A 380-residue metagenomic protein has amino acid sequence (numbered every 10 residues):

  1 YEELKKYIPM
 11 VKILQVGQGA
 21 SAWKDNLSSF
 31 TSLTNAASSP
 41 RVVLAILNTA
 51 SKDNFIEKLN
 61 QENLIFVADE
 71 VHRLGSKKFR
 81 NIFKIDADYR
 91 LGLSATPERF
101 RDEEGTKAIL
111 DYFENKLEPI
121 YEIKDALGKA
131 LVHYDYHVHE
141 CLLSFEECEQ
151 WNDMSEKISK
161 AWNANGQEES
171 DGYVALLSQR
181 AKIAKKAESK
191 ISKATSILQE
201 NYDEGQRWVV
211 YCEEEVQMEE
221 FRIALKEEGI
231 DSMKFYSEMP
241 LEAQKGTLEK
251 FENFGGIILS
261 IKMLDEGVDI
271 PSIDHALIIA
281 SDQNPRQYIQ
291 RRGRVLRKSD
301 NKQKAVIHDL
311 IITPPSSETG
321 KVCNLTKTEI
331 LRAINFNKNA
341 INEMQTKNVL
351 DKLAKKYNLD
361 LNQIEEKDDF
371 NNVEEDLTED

Functional and structural regions predicted by a protein language model:
Y1-W23: Conserved helix-turn-beta segment of the N-terminal RecA-like "Helicase ATP-binding" lobe in SF1/SF2 helicases
S21-A36, F55, R207-V209, Q217-K226 (+1 more regions): Conserved helicase ATPase core of P-loop NTP-dependent helicases/translocases
A22-I65, S76-N81: Conserved helix/coil segment N-terminal to the catalytic DExD/H
L44, L74, D231-I341: Conserved RecA-like P-loop NTPase helicase motor core
D69-E70: Walker B catalytic acidic pair
R73-H133: Post-DEXD/H (motif II) to motif III coupling segment of the RecA-like Helicase ATP-binding lobe
K116-V216, E220-E227: Interdomain linker/hinge connecting the two RecA-like lobes of the SF2 helicase core
E318-D380: Long, largely alpha-helical accessory region at the distal end of helicase-like NTP-driven motors
